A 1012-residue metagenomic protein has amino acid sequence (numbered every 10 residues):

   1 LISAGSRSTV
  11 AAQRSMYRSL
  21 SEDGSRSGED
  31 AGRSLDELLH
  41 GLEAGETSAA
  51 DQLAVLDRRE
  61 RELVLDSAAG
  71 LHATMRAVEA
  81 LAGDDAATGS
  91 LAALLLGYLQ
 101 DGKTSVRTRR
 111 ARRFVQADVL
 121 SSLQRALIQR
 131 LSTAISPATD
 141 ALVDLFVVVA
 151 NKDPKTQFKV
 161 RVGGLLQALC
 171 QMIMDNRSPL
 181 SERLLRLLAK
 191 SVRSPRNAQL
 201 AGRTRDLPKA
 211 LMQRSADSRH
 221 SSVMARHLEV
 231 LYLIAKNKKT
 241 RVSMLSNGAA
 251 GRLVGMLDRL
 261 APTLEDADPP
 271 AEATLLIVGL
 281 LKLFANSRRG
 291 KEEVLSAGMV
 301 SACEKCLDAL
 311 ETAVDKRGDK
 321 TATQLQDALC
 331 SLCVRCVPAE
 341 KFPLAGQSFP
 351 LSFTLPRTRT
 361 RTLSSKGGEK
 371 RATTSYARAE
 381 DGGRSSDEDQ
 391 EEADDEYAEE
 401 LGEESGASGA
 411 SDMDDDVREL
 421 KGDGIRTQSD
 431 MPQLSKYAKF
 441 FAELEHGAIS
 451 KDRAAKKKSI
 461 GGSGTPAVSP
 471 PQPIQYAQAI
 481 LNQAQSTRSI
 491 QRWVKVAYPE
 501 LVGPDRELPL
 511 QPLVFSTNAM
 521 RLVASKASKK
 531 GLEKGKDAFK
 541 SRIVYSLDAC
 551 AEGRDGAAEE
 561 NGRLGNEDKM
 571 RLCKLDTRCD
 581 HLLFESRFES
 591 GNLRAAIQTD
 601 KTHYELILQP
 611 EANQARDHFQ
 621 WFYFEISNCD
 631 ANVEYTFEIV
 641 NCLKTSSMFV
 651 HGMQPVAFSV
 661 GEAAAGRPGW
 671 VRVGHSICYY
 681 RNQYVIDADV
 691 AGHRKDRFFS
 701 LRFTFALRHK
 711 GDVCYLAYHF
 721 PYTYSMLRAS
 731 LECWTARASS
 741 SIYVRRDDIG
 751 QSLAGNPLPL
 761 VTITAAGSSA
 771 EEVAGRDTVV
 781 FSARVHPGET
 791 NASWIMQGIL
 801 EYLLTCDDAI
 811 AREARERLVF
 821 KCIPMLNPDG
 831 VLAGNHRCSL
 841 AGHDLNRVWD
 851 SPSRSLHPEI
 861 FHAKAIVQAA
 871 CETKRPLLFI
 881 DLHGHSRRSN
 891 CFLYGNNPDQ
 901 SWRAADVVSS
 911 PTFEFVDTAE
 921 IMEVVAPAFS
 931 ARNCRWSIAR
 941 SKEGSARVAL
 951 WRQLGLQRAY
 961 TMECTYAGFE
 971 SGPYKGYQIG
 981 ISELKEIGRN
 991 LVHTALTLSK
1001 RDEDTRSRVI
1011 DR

Functional and structural regions predicted by a protein language model:
S3, T9-V10, S21, S25 (+2 more regions): Ser/Thr-centered, proline-biased regulatory motifs and S/T-rich low-complexity segments located at helix/coil boundaries
A4, A11, S15, L401-A407: Compositionally biased, low-complexity segments
Y17, D23-G24, G28-R125, R130-A141 (+7 more regions): Elongated alpha-helical scaffolds that mediate protein-protein interactions in large eukaryotic proteins, primarily
E37-G41, A77-L81, R125-R130, A168-M172 (+3 more regions): Alpha-solenoid HEAT/Armadillo-like helical repeat scaffolds in large eukaryotic proteins
T74, L91-L95, F114, L123 (+27 more regions): Structural signal for hydrophobic/aromatic residues that build the beta-strand cores of folded beta-sheet domains
G83, R130-A134, N176, S218-R219 (+5 more regions): Structural signature of alpha-solenoid helical repeat scaffolds
G255-T263, A267-E272, L276, S287-S296 (+3 more regions): Structured C-terminal portions of repeat-based eukaryotic scaffold domains
S301-R1012: Structured catalytic-domain cores with a bias toward divalent-metal coordination
